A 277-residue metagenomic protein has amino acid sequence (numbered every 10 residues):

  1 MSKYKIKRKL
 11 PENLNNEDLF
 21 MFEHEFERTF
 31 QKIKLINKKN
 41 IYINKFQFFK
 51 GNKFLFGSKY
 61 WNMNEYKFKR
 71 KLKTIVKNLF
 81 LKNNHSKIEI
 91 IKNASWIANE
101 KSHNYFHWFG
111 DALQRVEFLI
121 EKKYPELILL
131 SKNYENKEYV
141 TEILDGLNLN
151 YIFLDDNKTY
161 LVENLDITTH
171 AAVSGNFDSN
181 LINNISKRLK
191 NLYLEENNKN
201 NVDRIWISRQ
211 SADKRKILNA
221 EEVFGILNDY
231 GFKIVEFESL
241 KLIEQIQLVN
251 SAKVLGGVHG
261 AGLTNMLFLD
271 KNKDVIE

Functional and structural regions predicted by a protein language model:
M1-E277: The feature primarily captures lumenal catalytic ectodomains of type II secretory-pathway glycosyltransferases
